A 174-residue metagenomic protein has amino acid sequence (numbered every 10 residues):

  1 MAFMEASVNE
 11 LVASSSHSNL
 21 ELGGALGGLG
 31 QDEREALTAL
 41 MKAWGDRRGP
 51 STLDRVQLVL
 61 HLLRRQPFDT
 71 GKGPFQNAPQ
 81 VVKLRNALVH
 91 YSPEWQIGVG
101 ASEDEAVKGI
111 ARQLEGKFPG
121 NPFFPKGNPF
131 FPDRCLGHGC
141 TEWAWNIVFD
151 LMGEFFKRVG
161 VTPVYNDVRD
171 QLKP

Functional and structural regions predicted by a protein language model:
M1, P74, G137, T141: Aromatic-acidic/polar surface patches that form glycan- and anion
M1-S15, V89: Short, hydrophobic, well-ordered secondary-structure elements
A2-A6, L20-G27, D54-Q57, Q80 (+3 more regions): Low-complexity, charged, repeat-rich alpha-helical/coil interaction segments
F3, N77-A87, W143-D150, E154: Charged, amphipathic alpha-helical oligomerization/scaffolding segments
E10, S14, S18, F155-T162: Solvent-exposed amphipathic alpha-helical surface segments
S16-I110: Flexible secondary-structure boundary motifs
P93-P174: Polyanionic, low-complexity intrinsically disordered segments
